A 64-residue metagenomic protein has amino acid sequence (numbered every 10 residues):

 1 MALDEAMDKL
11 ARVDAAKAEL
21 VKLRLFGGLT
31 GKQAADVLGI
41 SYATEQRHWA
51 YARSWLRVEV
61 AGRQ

Functional and structural regions predicted by a protein language model:
M1-A11: Acidic, proline/glycine-rich intrinsically disordered inter-domain spacer in sigma factors
A2, F26-G27, A52: Generic, ordered loop/turn and secondary-structure boundary motif
A11-Q33: Short amphipathic alpha helix immediately N-terminal
G27-R47: Helix-turn-helix DNA-binding module
R53-Q64: Short, Lys/Arg-enriched C-terminal cap helix and immediately downstream tail that follows
